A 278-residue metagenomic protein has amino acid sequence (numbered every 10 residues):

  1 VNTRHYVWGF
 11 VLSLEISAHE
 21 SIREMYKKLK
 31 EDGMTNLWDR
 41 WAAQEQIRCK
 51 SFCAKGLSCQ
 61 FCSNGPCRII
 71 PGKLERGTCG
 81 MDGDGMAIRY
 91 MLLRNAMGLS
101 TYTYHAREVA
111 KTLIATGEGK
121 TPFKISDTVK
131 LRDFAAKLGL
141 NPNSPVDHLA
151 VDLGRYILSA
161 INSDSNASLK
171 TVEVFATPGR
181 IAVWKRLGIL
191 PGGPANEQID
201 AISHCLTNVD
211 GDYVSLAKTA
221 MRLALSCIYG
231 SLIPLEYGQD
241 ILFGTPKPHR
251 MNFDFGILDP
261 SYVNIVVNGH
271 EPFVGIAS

Functional and structural regions predicted by a protein language model:
V1-V11: Short, Lys/Arg-enriched N-terminal segments with co-localized hydrophobic residues within the first ~10-30 amino acids
V11-S278: Metallocofactor- and cofactor-centric catalytic cores in central/energy metabolism, strongly enriched
